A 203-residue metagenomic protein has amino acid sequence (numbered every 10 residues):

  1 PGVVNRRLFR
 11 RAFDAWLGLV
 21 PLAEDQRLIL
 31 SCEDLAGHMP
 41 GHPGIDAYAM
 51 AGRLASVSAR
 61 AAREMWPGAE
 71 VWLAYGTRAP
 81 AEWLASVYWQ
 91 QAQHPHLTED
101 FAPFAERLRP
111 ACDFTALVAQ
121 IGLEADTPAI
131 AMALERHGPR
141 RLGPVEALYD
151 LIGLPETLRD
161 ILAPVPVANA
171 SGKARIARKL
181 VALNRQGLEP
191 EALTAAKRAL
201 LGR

Functional and structural regions predicted by a protein language model:
P1-R203: Anion-recognition interface
